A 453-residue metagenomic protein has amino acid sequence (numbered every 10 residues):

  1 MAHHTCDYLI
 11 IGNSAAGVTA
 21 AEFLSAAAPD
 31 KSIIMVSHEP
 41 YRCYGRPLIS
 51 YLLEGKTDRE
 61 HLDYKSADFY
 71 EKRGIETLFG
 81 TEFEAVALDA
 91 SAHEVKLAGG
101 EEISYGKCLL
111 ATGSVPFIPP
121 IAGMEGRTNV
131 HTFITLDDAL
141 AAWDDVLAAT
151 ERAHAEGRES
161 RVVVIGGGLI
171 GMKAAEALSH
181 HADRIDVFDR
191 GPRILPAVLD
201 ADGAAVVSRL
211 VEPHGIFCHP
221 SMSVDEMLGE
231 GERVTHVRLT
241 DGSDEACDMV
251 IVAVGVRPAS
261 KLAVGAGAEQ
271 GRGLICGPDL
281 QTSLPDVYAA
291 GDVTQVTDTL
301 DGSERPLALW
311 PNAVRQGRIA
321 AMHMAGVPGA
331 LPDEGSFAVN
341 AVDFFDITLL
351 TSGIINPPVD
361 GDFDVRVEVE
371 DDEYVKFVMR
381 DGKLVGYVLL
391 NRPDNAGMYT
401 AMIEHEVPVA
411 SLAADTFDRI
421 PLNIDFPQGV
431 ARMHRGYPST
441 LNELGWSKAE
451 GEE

Functional and structural regions predicted by a protein language model:
M1-L9, Y64-R161, R238-T240, I251-A253 (+3 more regions): FAD-binding core/adjacent interface of flavoenzyme oxidoreductases
A2-C6, A26, V293-N395, G445-E452: Mid-to-C-terminal Rossmann-like scaffold of FAD/NAD(P)H-dependent oxidoreductases
A2-E76, A175-V198, M398: Beta1-alpha1 glycine-rich phosphate/pyrophosphate-binding loop at the start of Rossmann-like nucleotide-binding domains
S14-G17, G168-G171, A313, A321: Catalytic nucleophile loop
D30, T77-L97, I103, H180-C276: A Rossmann-like FAD-binding core segment of flavoenzymes
G126-E156, G229-R238, S243-I319, A413: FAD-site-proximal beta/loop scaffold in flavoenzymes
D137, A141-L199, G203, I216 (+1 more regions): Rossmann-like NAD(P)H-binding beta-loop-alpha module
T235, S243-E269, F345-A431: C-terminal catalytic lobe of FAD-dependent flavoproteins
